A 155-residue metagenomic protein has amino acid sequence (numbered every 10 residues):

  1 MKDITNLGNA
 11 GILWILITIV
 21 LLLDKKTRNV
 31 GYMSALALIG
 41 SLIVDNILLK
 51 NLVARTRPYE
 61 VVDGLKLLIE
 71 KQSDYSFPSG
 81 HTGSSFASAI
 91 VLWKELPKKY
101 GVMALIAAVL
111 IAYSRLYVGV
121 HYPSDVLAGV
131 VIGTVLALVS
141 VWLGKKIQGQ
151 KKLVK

Functional and structural regions predicted by a protein language model:
M1-W14, N46-D74, K151-K155: N-terminal transmembrane-helix/juxtamembrane module of multi-pass inner/ER membrane proteins
K2, L22, K26, V30 (+1 more regions): Membrane-helix interfacial "entry" motifs
D3, I12-I15, N29, M33 (+1 more regions): Alpha-helical transmembrane segments of integral membrane proteins
N6-A10, D24-K25, E95-K98, L116: Membrane-interface junctions
I17, K66-K155: Membrane-embedded catalytic cores of phosphoryl/pyrophosphoryl-handling enzymes
I17-I43: Interfacial segments of alpha-helical transmembrane regions
L36-K50, G101-S114: Small-polar-interrupted transmembrane alpha-helices in polytopic inner-membrane proteins
